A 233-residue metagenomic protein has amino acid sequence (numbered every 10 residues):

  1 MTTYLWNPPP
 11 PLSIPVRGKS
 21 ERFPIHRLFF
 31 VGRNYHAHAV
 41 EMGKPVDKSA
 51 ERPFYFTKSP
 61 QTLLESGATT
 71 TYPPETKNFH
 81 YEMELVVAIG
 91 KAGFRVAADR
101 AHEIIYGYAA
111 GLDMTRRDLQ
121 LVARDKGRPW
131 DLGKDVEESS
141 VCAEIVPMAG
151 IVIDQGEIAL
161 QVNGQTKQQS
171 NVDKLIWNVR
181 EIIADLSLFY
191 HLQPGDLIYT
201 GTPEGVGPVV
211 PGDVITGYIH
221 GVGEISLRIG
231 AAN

Functional and structural regions predicted by a protein language model:
T2-R100: Extended, compositionally biased flexible segments
T2-R22, N34, H38-E41, V46-K48 (+1 more regions): Catalytic-pocket segment enriched in acidic/His residues
F29, A109, L197: Hydrophobic "anchor" residues on beta-strands that sit immediately upstream of conserved functional sites
F56-K58, E65, Y81, A110 (+3 more regions): General beta-strand structural signal in soluble alpha/beta enzymes
E84-A88, A109, A159: Residues embedded in well-ordered beta-strands
H102-Y106: Interfacial segments of alpha-helical transmembrane regions
